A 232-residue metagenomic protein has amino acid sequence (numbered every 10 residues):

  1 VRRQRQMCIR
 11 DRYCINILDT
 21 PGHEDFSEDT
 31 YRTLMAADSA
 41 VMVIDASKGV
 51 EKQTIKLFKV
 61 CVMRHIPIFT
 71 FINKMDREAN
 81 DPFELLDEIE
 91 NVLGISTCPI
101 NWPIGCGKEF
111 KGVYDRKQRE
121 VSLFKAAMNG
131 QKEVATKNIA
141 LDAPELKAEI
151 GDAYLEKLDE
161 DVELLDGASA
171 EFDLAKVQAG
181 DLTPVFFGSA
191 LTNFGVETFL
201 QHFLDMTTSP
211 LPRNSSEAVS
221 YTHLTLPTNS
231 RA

Functional and structural regions predicted by a protein language model:
V1-Q4, S230: Short, intrinsically disordered low-complexity segments
R3-Q6, R10-L224: Structural and coupling elements of P-loop NTPases
T225-A232: A short, hydrophobic C-terminal helix/tail in secreted or cell-surface proteins
